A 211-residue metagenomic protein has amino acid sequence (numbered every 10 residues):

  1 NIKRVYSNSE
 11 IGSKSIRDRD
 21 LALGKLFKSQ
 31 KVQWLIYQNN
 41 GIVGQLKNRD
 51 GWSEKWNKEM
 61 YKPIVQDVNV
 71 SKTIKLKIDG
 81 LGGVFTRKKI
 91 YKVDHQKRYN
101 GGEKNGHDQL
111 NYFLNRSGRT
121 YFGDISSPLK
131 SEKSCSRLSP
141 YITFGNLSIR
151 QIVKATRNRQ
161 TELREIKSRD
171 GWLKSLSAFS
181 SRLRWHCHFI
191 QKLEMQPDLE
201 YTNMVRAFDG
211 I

Functional and structural regions predicted by a protein language model:
N1-S180, I190: Active-site "lid/cap" and pocket-lining segments within catalytic core domains
S181, H186, I190-I211: Aromatic-anchored, charged helix-turn/loop surface patch used as a conserved interaction hotspot
